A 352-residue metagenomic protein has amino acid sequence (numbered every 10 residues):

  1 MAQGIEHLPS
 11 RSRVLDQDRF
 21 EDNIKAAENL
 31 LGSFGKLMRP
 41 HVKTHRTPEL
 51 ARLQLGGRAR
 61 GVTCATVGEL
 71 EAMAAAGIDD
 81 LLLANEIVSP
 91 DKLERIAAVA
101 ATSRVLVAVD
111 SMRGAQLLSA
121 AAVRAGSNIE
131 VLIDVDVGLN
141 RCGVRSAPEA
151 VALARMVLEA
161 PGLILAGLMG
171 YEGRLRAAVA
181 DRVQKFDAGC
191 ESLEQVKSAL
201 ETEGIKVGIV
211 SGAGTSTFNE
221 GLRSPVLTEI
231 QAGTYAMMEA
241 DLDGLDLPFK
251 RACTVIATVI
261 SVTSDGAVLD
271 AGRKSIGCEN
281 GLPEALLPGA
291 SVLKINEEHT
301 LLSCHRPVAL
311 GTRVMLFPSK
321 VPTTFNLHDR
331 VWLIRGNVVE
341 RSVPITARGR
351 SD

Functional and structural regions predicted by a protein language model:
M1-L15: Generic N-terminal amphipathic, Lys/Arg-enriched alpha-helix
F20, K43, M73, I133 (+5 more regions): Conserved, mostly hydrophobic/aromatic
K36-L37, T202-I209, F325-H328: Flexible, glycine/charged-enriched surface loops at secondary-structure junctions
H41-G170, L175-R176: Active-site-proximal beta-alpha core segment in soluble small-molecule metabolic enzymes
E130, D136-L247: Active-site loop/helix belt of alpha/beta enzymes
S216-P288: Active-site loop ensemble at the mouth of alpha/beta enzyme cores that anchors a bound cofactor
V262-D352: C-terminal accessory subdomain/extension
